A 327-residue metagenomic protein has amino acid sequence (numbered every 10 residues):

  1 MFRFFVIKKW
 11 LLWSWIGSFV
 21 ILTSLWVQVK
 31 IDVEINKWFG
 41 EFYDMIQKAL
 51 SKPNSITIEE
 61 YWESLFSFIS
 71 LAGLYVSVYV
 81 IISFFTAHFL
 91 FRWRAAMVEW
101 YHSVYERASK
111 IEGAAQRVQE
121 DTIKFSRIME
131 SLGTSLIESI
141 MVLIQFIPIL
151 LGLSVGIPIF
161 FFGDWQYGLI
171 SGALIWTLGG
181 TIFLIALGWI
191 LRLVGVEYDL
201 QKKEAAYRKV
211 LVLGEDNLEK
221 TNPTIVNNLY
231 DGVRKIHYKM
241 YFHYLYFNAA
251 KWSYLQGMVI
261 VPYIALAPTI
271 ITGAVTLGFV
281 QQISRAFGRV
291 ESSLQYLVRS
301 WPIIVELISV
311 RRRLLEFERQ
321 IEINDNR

Functional and structural regions predicted by a protein language model:
M1-I35, E41-F68, I82, T86 (+4 more regions): Membrane-integrated ABC transporters
I7-I31, S51-R92, F162-A186, L277-E291: Transmembrane-helix motif of ABC transporter permease domains
W15-I31, I35, F66-V78, S135-L151 (+3 more regions): Hydrophobic alpha-helical transmembrane segments of multi-pass integral membrane proteins
I31-G40, D44-Q47, L71-K110, E130 (+3 more regions): Juxtamembrane helix-loop junctions of ABC transporter transmembrane domains
R94-I111, W189-G232, E291-V298, L307-R319: Short cytosolic helices in intracellular loops of multi-pass membrane proteins
T122-S171, M258: Hydrophobic alpha-helical transmembrane segments of ABC transporter permease domains
K124, L200-Y207, L211-G257, V261 (+2 more regions): An intracellular "coupling" helix at the cytosolic face of ABC transporter transmembrane type-1 domains
G152-L178, H243-R311: Helix-loop-helix
